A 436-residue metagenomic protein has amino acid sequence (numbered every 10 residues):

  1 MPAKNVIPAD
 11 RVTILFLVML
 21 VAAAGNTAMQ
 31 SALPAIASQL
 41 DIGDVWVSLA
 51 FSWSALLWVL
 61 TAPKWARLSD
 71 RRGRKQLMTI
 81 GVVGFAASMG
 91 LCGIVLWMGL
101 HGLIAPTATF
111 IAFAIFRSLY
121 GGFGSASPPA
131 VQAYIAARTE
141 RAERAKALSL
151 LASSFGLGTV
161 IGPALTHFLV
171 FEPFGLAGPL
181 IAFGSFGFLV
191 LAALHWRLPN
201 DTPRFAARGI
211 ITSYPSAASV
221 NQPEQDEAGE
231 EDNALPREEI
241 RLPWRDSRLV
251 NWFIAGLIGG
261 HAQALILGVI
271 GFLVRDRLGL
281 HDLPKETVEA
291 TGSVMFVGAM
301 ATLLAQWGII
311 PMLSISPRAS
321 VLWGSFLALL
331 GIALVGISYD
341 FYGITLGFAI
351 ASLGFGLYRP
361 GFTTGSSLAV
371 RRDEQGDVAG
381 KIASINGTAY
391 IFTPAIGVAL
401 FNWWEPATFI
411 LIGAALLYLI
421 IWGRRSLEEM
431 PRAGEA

Functional and structural regions predicted by a protein language model:
M1-A9, D201-I254: Juxtamembrane intracellular "pre-TM" segments in multi-pass secondary transporters
N5-A55, V250-A255, G260-H281: Helix-loop boundary and gating motifs at the non-cytosolic
L20, G102-A126, G343-L357: Hydrophobic core of transmembrane alpha-helices in multi-pass small-molecule transporters, especially MFS/SLC-type
L56-L60, E289-M312: Transmembrane alpha-helices of Major Facilitator/SLC transporters
T61-R74, L304-P317, F401: Helix-to-loop junctions at the C-terminal end of transmembrane segments in multipass secondary transporters
V83-P106, L327-Y339: C-terminal ends and interior cores of transmembrane alpha-helices in multi-pass membrane transporters/permeases
F116-F155: Cytoplasmic helix-loop-helix junction between adjacent transmembrane helices in 12-TM secondary transporters
P317-F362: C-terminal transmembrane helical hairpin of 12-TM major facilitator-type secondary transporters
